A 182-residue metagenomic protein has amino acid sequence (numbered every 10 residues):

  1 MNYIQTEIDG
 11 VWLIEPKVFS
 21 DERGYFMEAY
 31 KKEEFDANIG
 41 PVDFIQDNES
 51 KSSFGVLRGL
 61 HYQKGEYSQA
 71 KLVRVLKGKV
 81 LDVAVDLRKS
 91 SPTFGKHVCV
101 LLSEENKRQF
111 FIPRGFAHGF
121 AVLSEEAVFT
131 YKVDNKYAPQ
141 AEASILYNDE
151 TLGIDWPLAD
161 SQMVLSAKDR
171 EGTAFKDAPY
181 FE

Functional and structural regions predicted by a protein language model:
M1-E105, S124-E126, V133-E182: Non-catalytic, conserved peripheral segments adjacent to functional cores
F110, H118-L123, Y131: Short beta-strand His + acidic residue motifs that chelate non-heme Fe in jelly-roll/DSBH and cupin folds
